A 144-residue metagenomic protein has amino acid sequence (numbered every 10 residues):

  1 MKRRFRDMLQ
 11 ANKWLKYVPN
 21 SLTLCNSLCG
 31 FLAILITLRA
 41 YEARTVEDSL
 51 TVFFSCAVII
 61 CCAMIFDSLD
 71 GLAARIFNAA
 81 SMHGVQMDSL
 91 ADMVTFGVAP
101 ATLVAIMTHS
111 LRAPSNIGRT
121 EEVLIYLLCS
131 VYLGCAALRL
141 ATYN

Functional and structural regions predicted by a protein language model:
M1-L9, K13-K16, S89-N144: A feature for the membrane-embedded catalytic helix bundles of lipid/isoprenoid biosynthetic enzymes
M1-S68: Topogenic membrane-insertion module of multi-pass membrane proteins
S27-G30, I34, F66-A73, V104-A105 (+3 more regions): Hydrophobic alpha-helical transmembrane segments
L38-T45, F77, M107, L111-R112 (+1 more regions): Membrane-interfacial segments
E42, E47, A80, E121-E122: Glutamate identity and glutamate-enriched acidic tracts
F53, D70, A113-S115: Low-complexity, intrinsically disordered or weakly predicted helical/coil tracts enriched in serine/threonine
V58-V104, T142-N144: Acidic (Asp/Glu-rich) catalytic motifs at the cytosolic membrane interface
